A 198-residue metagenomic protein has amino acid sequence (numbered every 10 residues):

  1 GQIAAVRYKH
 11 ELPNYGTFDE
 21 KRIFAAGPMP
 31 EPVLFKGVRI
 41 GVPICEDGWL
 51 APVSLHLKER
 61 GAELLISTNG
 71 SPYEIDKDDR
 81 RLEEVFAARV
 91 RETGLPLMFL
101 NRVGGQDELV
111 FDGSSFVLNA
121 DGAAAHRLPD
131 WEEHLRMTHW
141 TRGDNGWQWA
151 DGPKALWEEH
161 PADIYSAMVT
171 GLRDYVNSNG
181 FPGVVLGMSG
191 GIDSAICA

Functional and structural regions predicted by a protein language model:
Q2-G187, D193-A198: Enzyme catalytic cores with a strong preference for nitrogen-chemistry domains
